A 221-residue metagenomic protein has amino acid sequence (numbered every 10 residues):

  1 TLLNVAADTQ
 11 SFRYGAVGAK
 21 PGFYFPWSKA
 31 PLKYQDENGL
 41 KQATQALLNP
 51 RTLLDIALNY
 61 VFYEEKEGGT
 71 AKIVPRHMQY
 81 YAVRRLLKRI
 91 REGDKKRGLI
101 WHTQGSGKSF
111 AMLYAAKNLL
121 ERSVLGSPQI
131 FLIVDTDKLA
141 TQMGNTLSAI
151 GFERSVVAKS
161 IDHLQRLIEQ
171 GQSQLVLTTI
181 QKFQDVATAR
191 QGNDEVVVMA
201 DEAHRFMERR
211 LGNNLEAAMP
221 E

Functional and structural regions predicted by a protein language model:
T1-Q129, K138-E153, Q174, Q181 (+2 more regions): ATP-dependent helicase/translocase motor core
Y14, Q142, D185-A187, M207-R209: Extracytoplasmic/secreted cell-surface and envelope-processing proteins
L132: Conserved SAM-binding loop
D137, V157-R166, T179-D185: Conserved helicase motor
L139, K182, E202-F206: Residues immediately C-terminal
A149, I161-V176, A189-N193: Conserved motor-coupling elements within RecA-like helicase/translocase cores
V176-T179, A200: C-terminal structured "cap/appendage" subdomains that terminate the fold
Q191-E221: SF2 helicase catalytic motif II
